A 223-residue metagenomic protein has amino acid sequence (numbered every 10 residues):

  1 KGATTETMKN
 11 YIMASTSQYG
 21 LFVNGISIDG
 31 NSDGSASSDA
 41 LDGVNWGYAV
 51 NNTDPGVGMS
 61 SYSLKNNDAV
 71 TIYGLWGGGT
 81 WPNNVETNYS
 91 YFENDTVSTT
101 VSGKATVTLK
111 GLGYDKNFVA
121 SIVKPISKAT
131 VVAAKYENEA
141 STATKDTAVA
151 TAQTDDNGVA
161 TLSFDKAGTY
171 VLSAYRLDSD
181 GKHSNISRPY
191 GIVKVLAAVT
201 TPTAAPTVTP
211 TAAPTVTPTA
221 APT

Functional and structural regions predicted by a protein language model:
K1-P206, P210, P218: Ubiquitin-like/PB1-type beta-grasp interaction modules and other compact soluble beta-rich domains
T217-T223: Short, intrinsically disordered, charge-balanced linker/junction segments flanking boundaries in proteins
